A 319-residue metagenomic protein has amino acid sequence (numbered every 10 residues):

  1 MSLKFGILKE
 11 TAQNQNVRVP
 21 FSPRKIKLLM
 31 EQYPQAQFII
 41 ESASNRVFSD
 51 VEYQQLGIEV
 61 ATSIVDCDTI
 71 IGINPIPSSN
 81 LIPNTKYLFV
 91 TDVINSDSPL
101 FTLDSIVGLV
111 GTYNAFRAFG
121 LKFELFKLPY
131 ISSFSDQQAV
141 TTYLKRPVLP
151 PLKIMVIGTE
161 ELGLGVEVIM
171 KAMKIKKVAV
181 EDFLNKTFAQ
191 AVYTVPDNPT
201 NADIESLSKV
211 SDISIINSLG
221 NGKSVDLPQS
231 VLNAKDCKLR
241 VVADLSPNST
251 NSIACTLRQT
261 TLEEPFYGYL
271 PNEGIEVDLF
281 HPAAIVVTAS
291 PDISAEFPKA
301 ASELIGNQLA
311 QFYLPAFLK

Functional and structural regions predicted by a protein language model:
S2, N84, P150-K153, L239: Phosphate-coordination loops involved in phosphoryl transfer and adenosine-cofactor binding
S2-S96: An N-terminal-biased, well-structured beta-alpha scaffold segment characteristic of Rossmann-like dinucleotide-binding
A12-A43, K127-I215: Glycine-rich phosphate/diphosphate-binding loop of Rossmann-like nucleotide-binding domains
N16, Y87-D92, S98-I106, L152-I157: Flexible, glycine/proline-enriched loop segments at strand-loop-helix junctions that form or flank small-ligand binding
E31-Q35, I58, R117-L125, E167 (+3 more regions): Generic secondary-structure signature for well-ordered alpha-helical cores
T62-V65, N80-I82, K145-L149, L207-S208 (+2 more regions): Solvent-exposed alpha-helices and their adjacent loops that cap or buttress functional pockets in soluble metabolic
N95-Q137, T141, V241, S246-K319: Adenosine-phosphate binding glycine-rich loop
T187-F280: Rossmann-like adenosine-cofactor binding region
